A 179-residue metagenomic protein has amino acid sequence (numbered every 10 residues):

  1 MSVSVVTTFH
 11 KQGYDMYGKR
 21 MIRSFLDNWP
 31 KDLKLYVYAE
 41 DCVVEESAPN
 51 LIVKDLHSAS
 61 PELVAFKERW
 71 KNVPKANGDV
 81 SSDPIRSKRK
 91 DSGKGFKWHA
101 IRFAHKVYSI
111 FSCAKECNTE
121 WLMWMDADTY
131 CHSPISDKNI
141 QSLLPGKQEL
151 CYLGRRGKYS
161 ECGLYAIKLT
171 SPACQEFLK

Functional and structural regions predicted by a protein language model:
M1-S92, K115-N118, L169: N-terminal anchoring/stem segment of glycosyltransferases
S2, V107, L122, C162-L164: Extracellular structured ligand-interaction cores
Y36-Y38, I52-K54, M123-M125, C151 (+1 more regions): Hydrophobic/aromatic beta-strand patches that form the interior of the parallel beta-sheet core in alpha/beta enzyme
A39-V44, T129, R155-R156: Short beta-alpha junction loops
K94-F96: A detector of tandem-repeat and repeat-rich interaction/domain scaffolds
W98, R102-Y152: GT-A fold catalytic core of metal-dependent nucleotide-sugar glycosyltransferases, centered on the diacidic
H132-K179: Conserved catalytic core of nucleotide-sugar-dependent glycosyltransferases
